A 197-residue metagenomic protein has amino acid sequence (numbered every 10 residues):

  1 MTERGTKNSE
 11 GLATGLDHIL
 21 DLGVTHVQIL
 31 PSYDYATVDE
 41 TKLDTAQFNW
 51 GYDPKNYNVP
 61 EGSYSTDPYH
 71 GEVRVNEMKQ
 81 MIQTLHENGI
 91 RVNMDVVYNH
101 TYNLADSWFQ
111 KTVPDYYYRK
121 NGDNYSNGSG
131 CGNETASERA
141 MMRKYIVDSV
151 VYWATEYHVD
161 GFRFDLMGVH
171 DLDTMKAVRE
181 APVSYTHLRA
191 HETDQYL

Functional and structural regions predicted by a protein language model:
M1-Y157, R163-M167, D171-S184: Substrate-binding/active-site clefts of carbohydrate-active enzymes
T186-T193: Conserved small/polar residues in nucleotide/adenosyl-binding loops
Y196: Cationic, low-complexity basic patches in intrinsically disordered or flexible, solvent-exposed regions
